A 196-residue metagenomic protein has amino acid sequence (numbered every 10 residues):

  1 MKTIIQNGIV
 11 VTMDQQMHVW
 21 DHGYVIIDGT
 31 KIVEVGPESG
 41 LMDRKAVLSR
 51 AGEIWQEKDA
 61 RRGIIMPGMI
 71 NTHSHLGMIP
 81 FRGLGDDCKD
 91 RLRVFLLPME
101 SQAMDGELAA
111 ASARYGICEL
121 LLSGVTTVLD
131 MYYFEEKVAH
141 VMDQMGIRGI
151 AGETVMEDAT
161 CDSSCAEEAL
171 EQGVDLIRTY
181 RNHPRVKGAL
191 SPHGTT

Functional and structural regions predicted by a protein language model:
M1-V47: N-terminal metal-binding scaffold of metallo-dependent hydrolase/deaminase domains
T3-Q6, K45-R91, R114, C118-L122: Replace "His-x-His-based motif
G8, V25, T30, R62 (+4 more regions): Divalent metal-coordination and catalytic microenvironments
V10, V128-E135, T196: Short beta->alpha connector loops
T30, E34-V47, C118-M131, R148-I150: Gly/lys/ser-thr-rich phosphate-binding loops in alpha/beta enzymes that coordinate phosphoanhydride or phosphate groups
P80-A111, I150-E167: Active-site gating loops and adjacent loop-to-helix segments of metal-dependent hydrolytic enzymes
M99-Y133: Hydrophobic alpha-helical hairpins/lids featuring a short glycine-rich hinge
K137-T196: Metal-coordinating catalytic core of metallo-dependent amide/deamination hydrolases
